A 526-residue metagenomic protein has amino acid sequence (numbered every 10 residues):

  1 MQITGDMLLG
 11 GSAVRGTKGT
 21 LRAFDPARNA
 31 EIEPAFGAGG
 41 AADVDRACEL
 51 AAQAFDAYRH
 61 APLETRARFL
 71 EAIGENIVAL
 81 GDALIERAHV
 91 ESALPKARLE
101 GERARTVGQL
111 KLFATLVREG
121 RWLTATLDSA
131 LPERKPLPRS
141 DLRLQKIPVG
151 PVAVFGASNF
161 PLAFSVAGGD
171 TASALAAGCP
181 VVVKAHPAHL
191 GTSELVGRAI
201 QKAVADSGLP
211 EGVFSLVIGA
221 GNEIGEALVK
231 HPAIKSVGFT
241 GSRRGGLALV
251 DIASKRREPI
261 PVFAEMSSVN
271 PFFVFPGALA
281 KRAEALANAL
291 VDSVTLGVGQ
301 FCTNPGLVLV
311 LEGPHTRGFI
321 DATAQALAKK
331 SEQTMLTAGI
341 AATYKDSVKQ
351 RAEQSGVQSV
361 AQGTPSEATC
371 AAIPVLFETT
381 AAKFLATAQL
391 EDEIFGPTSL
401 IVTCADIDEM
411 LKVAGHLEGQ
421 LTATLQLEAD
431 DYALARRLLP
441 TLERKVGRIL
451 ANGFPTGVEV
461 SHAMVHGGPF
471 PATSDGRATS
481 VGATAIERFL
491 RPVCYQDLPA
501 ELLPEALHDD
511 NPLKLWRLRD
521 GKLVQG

Functional and structural regions predicted by a protein language model:
M1-S140: N-terminal Rossmann-like NAD(P)+-binding subdomain of aldehyde/semialdehyde dehydrogenases
T4, N288, V310-L421: NAD(P)-dependent aldehyde/semialdehyde dehydrogenase
V14, N159, A188, G221-N222 (+14 more regions): Short, glycine-/Ser/Thr-/acidic-enriched flexible segments
F55, R59, G74-G81, I85-A88 (+20 more regions): Structural signal for hydrophobic packing residues in well-ordered secondary-structure cores of soluble enzyme domains
F69, A177-T192, V213, E258-P276 (+6 more regions): Short loop-to-beta-strand entry elements in the cores of soluble alpha/beta enzymes
R121-T295, L309-R317: Rossmann-like NAD(P) dinucleotide-binding subdomain of oxidoreductase/dehydrogenase enzymes
E367-A372, I407-L503, L523-Q525: C-terminal core of ALDH-fold dehydrogenases
